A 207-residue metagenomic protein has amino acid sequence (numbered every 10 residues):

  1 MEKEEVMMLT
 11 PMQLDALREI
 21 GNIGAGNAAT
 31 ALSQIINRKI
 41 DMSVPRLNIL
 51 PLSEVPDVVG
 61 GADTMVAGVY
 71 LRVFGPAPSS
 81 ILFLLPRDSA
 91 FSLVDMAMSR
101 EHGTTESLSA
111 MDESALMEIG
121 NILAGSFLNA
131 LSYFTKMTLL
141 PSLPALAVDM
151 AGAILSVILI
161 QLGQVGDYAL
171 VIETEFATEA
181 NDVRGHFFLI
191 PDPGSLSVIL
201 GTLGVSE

Functional and structural regions predicted by a protein language model:
E2-E207: Composition-driven recognition of glycine/serine/threonine/acidic- and proline-rich low-complexity segments and repeats
